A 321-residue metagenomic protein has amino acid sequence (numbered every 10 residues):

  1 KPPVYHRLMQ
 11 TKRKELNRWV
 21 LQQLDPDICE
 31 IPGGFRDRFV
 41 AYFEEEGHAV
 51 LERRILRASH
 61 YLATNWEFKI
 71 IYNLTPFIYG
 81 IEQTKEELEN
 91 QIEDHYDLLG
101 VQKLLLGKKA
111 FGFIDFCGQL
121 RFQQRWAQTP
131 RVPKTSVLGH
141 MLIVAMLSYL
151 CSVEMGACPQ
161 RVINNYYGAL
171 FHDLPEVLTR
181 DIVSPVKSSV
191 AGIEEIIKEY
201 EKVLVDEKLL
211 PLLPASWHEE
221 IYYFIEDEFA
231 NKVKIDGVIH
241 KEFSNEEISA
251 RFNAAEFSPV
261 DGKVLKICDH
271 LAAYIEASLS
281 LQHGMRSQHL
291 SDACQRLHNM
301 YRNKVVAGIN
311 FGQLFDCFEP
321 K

Functional and structural regions predicted by a protein language model:
K1, R57, A63, L142 (+5 more regions): Active-site alpha-helical segments that house and flank conserved acidic catalytic motifs for diphosphate chemistry
P2-Q22, R54, T135-S136, P185-P211 (+2 more regions): Divalent-cation-assisted or electrostatically stabilized phosphate/pyrophosphate-binding catalytic cores
P2-V4, A157-Y166, V177-A191, L213-I225: Short acidic alpha-helical/loop segments enriched in Asp/Glu that coordinate divalent cations
P3-V4, G118-H140: Active-site flanking loop/helix segments enriched in acidic
Q22-K109, C158, N165-Y166, L212-Q282 (+1 more regions): Histidine/acidic-rich helix-loop-helix segments that form or flank divalent-metal centers in metalloenzyme catalytic
Q91-K103, Q128-P130, G192, I196-K202 (+5 more regions): Metal-dependent nucleotide-binding catalytic modules
I114-Q124, E242-E247: Active-site-adjacent bridging/hinge elements
P130-N164, S244-R251: Alpha-helical phosphate/pyrophosphate-handling elements in metalloenzyme active cores
